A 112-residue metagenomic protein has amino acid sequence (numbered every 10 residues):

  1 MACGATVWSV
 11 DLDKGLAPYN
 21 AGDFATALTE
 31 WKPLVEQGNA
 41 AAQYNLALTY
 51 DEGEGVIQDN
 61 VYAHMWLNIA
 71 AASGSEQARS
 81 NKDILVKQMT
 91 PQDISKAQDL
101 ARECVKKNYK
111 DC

Functional and structural regions predicted by a protein language model:
C3-S9: Sec/Tat signal peptide C-region and signal peptidase I cleavage site
D11-P18, P33-L34, N45-E52, D83-L85: Hydrophobic face of amphipathic alpha-helices that form TPR/SEL1-like repeat modules and related alpha-solenoid
P18-D23, E36-N39, E52-E54, D59 (+3 more regions): Short helix-capping/linker turns of helical repeat alpha-solenoids
P33, Y62, I69, I84 (+1 more regions): The canonical alpha-helical register within tetratricopeptide repeats
A78-C112: Terminal, low-structured helical/coil segments at or just beyond the last alpha-helical repeat
